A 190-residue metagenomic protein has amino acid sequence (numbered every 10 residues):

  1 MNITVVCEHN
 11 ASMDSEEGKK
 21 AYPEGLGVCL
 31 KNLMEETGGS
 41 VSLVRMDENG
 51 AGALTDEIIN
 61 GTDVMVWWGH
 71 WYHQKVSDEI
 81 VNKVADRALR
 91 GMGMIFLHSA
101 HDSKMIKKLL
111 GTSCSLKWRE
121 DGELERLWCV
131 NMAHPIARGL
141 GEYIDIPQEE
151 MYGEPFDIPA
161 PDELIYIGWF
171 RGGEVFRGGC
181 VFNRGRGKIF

Functional and structural regions predicted by a protein language model:
M1, G39, M92, P161-E163 (+1 more regions): A structural micro-motif
M1-K20: Short glycine-rich His-centered loop
N2-T4, S42, I95, F190: A structural signal for isolated positions on well-ordered beta-strands in alpha/beta enzyme cores
S15-K19, K107-L109, G178: Short aromatic-enriched loop/helix-cap "lid" or pocket-rim segments at secondary-structure transitions that line
K19-S103: Helical hinge/lid and interdomain linker segments adjacent to catalytic or ligand-binding clefts that mediate domain
G50, N60, L116-F190: Catalytic beta-strand/loop cores that center a nucleophilic Ser/Cys/Thr and support acyl-enzyme chemistry
Y72-G141: A glycine-rich, often tryptophan-bearing local segment used as a flexible ligand/cofactor-contacting loop or short
